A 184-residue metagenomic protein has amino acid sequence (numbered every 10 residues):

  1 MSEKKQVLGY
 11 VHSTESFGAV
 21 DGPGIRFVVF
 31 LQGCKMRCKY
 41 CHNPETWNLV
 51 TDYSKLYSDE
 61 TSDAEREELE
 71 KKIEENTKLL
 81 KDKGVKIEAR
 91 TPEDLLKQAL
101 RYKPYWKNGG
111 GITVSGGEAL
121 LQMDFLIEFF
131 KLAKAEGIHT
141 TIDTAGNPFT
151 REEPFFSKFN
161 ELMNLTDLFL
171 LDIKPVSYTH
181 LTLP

Functional and structural regions predicted by a protein language model:
M1-Q6: Basic/polar N-terminal segments that are highly enriched at the extreme N-terminus, encompassing both cleavable
Y10-L69: N-terminal pre-triad scaffold of radical SAM enzymes
F30-Q32, S115, D143, D172: Short beta-strand segments
R37, P148, S177: Glycine-rich nucleotide phosphate-binding loop and flanking beta-alpha elements of Rossmann-like dinucleotide-binding
N43-N164: Conserved Radical SAM active-site core
N48, V176-Y178: A short, flexible beta-alpha/helix-coil linker loop
M163-V176: Non-cysteine beta-strand/loop elements that form the S-adenosyl-L-methionine
T179-P184: Conserved small/polar residues in nucleotide/adenosyl-binding loops
